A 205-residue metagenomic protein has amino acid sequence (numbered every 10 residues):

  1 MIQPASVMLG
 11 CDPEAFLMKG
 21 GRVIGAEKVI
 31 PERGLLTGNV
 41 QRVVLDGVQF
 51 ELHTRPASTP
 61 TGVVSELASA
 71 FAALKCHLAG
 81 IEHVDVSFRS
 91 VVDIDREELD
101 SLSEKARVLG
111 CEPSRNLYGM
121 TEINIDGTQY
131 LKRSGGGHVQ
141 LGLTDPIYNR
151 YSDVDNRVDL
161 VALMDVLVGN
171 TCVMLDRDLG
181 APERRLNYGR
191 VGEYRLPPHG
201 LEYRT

Functional and structural regions predicted by a protein language model:
M1-T205: Phosphate/nucleotide-binding catalytic core
